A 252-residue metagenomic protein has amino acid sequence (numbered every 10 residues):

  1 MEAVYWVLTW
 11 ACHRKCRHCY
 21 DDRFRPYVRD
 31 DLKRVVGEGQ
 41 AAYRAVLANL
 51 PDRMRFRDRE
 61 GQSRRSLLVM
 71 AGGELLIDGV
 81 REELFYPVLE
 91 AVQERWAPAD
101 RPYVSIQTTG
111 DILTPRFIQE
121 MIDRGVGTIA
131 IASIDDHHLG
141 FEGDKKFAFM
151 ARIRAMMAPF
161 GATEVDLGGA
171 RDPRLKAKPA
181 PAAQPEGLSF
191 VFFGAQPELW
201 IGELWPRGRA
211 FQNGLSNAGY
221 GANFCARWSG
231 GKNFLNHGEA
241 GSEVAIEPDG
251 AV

Functional and structural regions predicted by a protein language model:
M1-V104, P115-R116: Conserved alpha-helical substructure of the radical SAM core
R53-E60, A91-R101, R124, M156-P173 (+2 more regions): A structural motif corresponding to the C-terminal end of an alpha-helix and its immediate exit/capping segment
M70-G72, I106-T108, I131, I246: Conserved beta-strand positions
R81-Y86, L139-F149: Active-site-adjacent beta->alpha loops and helix N-cap segments on the catalytic face of soluble alpha/beta enzymes
P102-D111, D136-L139, A155-G208, N213: Conserved strand-turn element in the central/C-terminal portion of the radical SAM core barrel that lines
I118-M121, V126-H137: Non-cysteine beta-strand/loop elements that form the S-adenosyl-L-methionine
I129-S133, F149-F160, G194-Q196, G231 (+1 more regions): Catalytic-core regions of glycoside hydrolase
R209-V252: Accessory C-terminal segments flanking Radical SAM cores
